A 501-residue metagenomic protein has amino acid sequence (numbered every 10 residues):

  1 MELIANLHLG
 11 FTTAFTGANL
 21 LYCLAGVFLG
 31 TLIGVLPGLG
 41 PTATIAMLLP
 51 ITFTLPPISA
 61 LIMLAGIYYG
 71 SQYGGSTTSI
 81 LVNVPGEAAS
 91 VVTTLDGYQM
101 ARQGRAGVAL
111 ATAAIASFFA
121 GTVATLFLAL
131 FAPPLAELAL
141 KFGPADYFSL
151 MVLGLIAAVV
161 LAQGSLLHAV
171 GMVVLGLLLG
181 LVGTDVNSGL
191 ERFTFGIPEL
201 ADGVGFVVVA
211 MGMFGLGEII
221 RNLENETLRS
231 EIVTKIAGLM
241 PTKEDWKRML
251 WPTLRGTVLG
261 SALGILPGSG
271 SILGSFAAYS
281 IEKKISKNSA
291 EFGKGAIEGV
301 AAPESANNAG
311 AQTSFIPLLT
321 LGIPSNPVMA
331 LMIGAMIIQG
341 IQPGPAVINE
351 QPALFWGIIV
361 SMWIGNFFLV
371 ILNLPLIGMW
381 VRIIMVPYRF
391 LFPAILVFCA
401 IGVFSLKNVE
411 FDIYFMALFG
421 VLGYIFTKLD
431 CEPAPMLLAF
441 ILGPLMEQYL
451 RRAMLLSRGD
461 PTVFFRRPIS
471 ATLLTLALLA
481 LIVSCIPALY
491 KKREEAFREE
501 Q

Functional and structural regions predicted by a protein language model:
M1-A60, P133, A139-L140, E191-A296 (+5 more regions): Helix-loop-helix hairpins and the membrane-proximal interhelical loops of multi-pass alpha-helical transport proteins
Y22, G26, G30, G34 (+32 more regions): Alpha-helical transmembrane segments in multi-pass membrane proteins
V27-P41, S71-N83, A158-Q163, T257-P267 (+3 more regions): Transmembrane alpha-helix interface/packing and boundary motifs in multi-pass membrane proteins, characterized by
V35-I45, S59, I80-T93, G143-Y147 (+4 more regions): Short, non-helical or kinked segments that cap or interrupt transmembrane helices
M47, I80-A109, P134, G143 (+4 more regions): Flexible loop linkers connecting adjacent transmembrane helices in multi-pass alpha-helical membrane transporters
I58-I62, Q99-A116, K287-G299, A330 (+1 more regions): Membrane-interface alpha-helices at helix entry/exit sites of multi-pass transporters
A111-T227, I338-K492: Membrane-embedded alpha-helical modules
G293, E495-Q501: Short, charged juxtamembrane terminal tails flanking transmembrane helices
